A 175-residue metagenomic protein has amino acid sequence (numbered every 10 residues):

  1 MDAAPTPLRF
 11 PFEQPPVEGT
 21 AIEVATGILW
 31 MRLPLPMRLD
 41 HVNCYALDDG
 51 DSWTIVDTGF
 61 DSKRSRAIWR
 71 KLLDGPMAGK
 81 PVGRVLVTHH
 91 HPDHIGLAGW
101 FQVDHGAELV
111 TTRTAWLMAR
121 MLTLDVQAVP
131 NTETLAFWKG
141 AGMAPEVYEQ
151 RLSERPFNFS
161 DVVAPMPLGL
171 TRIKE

Functional and structural regions predicted by a protein language model:
M1-A3, F101-Q102: Short, charged, low-hydrophobicity "junction" segments
D2-I28: N-terminal amphipathic/basic leader segments beginning at the initiator methionine
A4-P5, I55, V82-R84: A short, structure-level motif marking secondary-structure boundaries and short turns
L8-E13, L33-R38, V162-V163: Short, solvent-exposed secondary-structure boundary motifs
R9, G59, V87-T88: A generic secondary-structure micro-motif detector that highlights 1-2 residue hydrophobic/ambivalent hotspots embedded
P15-E18, L39-H41, P167, I173: Residues that act as N-cap/strand-start positions at coil-to-secondary-structure junctions
E18-K80: Conserved beta-strand hairpin/beta-sheet module of binuclear metal-dependent hydrolase folds, prominently
R64, R70-K174: Active-site HxH/HxHxD metal-binding segment of metal-dependent hydrolases
